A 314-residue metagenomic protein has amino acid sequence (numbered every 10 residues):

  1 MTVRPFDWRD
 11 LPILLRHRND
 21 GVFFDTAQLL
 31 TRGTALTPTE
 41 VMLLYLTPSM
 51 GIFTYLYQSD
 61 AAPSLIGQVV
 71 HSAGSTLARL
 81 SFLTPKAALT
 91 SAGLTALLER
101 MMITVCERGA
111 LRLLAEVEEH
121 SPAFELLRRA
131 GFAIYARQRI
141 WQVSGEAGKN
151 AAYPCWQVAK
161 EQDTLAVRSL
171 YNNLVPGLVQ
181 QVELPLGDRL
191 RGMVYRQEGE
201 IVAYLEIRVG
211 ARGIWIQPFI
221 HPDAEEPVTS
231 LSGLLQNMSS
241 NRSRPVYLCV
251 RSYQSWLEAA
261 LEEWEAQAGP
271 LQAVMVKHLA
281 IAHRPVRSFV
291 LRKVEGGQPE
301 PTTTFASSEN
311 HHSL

Functional and structural regions predicted by a protein language model:
M1-I66, R129-I214: Amide-forming acyltransferase catalytic core, primarily the GNAT-like/NAT-type and related acyltransferase folds
F6, R32-G33, Q58-S59, Q68-V69 (+4 more regions): Structural motif
Y55-A92: Long, hydrophobic/aromatic-enriched structural stretches that serve as scaffold segments
S75-L89, G210-E225, L231: Conserved acetyl-CoA binding element of GNAT-fold acetyltransferases
L77-F82, L98-M102, L113-A115, L127 (+3 more regions): Short, structured motif recognition centered on aromatic/hydrophobic residues
L89-V105, R129, A224-S239: Conserved acetyl-CoA-binding loop-helix of GNAT-fold acetyltransferases
V105-E118, N241-S252: Conserved GNAT acetyl-CoA-binding A-motif
E118-H120, A130-N150, Y247-L314: Active-site/acyl-donor-binding loops of N-acyltransferases
